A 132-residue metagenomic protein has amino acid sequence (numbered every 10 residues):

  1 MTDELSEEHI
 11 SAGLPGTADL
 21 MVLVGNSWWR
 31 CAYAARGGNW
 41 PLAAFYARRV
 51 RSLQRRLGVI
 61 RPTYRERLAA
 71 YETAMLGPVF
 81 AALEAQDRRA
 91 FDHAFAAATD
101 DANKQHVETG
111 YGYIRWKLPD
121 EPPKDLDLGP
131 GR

Functional and structural regions predicted by a protein language model:
M1-R132: C-terminal-biased regions
